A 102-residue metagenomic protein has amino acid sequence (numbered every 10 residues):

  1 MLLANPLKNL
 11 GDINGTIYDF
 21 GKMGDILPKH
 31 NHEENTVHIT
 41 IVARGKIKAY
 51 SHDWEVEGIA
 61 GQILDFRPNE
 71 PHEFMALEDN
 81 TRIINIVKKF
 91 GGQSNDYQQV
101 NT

Functional and structural regions predicted by a protein language model:
M1-H30, T36: A short glycine-rich, His/Asp/Glu-containing loop-to-beta-strand
G11-D19, M75-T102: Double-stranded beta-helix
I17, I39, I63, E73: Short, surface-exposed charged micro-motifs
F20-K22, V42, F66, A76: Hydrophobic residues in beta-strands and at strand termini
P28-K29, A49-Y50, F66, H72-E78: Short beta-strand His + acidic residue motifs that chelate non-heme Fe in jelly-roll/DSBH and cupin folds
H32-A49: Short, conserved beta-strand element in jelly-roll/cupin
H52-N69: Short acidic-glycine-tyrosine-enriched beta hairpin
